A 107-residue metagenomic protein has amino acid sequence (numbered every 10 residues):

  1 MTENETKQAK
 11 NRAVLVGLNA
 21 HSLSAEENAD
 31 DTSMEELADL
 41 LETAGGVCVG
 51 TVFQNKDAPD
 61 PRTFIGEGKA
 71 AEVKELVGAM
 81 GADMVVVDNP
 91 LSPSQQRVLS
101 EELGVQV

Functional and structural regions predicted by a protein language model:
M1-V107: N-terminal accessory targeting/assembly segments
